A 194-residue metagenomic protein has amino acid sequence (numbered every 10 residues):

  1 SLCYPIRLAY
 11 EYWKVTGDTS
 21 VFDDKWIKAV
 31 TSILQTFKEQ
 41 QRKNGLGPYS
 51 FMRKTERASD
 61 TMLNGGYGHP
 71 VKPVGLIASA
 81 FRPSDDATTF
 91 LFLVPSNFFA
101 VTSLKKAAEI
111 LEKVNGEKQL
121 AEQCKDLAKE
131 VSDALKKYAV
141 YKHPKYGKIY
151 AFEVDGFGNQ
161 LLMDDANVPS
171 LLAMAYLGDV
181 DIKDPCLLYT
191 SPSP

Functional and structural regions predicted by a protein language model:
S1-D60: Aromatic-rich carbohydrate-recognition surfaces in CAZymes
S1-R7, K25-S32, L91-T102, D165-P169: Aromatic- and histidine-enriched alpha-helix N-cap/loop-to-helix transition segments that scaffold the rims
Y12-K25, A87, A107-C124: Inter-helical turn/loop segments and adjacent helix faces that build the functional surface of alpha-helical bundle
K25-A29, L127, C186: Short acidic-hydrophobic sequence patches enriched in Asp/Glu that either
K38-R53, F92, K105-P185: Catalytic cores of carbohydrate-active enzymes
S59-N64, G68-F92, G156: Acidic/His metal-coordination segments adjacent to aromatic residues that form catalytic metal sites in metalloenzymes
Y189-P194: Conserved small/polar residues in nucleotide/adenosyl-binding loops
